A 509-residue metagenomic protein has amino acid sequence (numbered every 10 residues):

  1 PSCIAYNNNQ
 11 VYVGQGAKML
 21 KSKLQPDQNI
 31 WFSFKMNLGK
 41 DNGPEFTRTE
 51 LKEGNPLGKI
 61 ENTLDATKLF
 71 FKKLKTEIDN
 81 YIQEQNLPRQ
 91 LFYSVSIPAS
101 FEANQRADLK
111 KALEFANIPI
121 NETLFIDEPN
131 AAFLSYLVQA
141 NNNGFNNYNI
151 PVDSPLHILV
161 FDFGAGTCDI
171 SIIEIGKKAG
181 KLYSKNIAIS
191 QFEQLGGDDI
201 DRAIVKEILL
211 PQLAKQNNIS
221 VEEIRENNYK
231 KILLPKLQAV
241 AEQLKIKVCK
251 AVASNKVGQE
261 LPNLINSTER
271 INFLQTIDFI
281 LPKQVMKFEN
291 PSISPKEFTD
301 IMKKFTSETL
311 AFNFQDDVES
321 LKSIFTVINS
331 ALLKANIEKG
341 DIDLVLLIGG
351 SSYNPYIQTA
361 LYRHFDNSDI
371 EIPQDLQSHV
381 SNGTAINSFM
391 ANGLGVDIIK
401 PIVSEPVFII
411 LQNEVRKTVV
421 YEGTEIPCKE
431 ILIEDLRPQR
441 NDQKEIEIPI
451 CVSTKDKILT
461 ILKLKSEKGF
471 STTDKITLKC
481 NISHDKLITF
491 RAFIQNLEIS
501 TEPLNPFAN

Functional and structural regions predicted by a protein language model:
P1-A116, I200-G258: Phosphate-binding loop and its immediate beta->loop->alpha context in nucleotide/phosphate-handling enzymes
P1-A5, K178-K206, E498-N509: Short glycine-rich, Thr/Ser-proximal phosphate-binding strand/loop in the N-terminal lobe of ATP-dependent enzymes
K35-D41, N55-N62, G196-T359: Gly/charged contiguous loops adjacent to phosphate- or pyrophosphate-bearing nucleotide/cofactor binding elements
G43, A140-K185, L347, I476-F493: Gly/Thr-rich phosphate-binding beta-strand-loop-beta motif of the actin/hexokinase/Hsp70
N117-A131, Q358-A385: Conserved phosphate-binding/catalytic loops in two-lobed NTP-binding clefts
T123-F161, H379-V396: Conserved phosphate-binding catalytic cores of ATP/NTP-utilizing and phosphoryl-transfer enzymes
I150-V152, A214-A239, L244, A251-A253 (+1 more regions): Acidic, glycine/GT-rich loop-and beta-edge segments that sit at the periphery of enzyme/chaperone cores
S184-Q194, E222-E226, N367-I372: Short beta-alpha connecting loops at secondary-structure transitions that line or flank enzyme active sites
